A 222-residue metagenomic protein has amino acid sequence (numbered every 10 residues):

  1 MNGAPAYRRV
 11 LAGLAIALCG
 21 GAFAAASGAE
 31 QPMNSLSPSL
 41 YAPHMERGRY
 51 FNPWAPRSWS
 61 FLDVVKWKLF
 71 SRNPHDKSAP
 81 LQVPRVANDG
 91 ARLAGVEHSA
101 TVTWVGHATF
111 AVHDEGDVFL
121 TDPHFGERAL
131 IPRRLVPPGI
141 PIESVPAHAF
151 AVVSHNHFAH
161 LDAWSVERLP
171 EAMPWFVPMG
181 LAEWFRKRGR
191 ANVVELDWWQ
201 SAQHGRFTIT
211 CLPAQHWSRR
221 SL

Functional and structural regions predicted by a protein language model:
M1-P5: N-terminal secretory signal peptides that target proteins for export/translocation
Y7-A129, G139-S144: Metallo-beta-lactamase
Y41, P56, I131-V177, N192: Active-site metal-binding motif and surrounding structural segment of the metallo-beta-lactamase
D76-S99, P178-L222: Metallo-beta-lactamase
W104, F158, W175, L196-Q200: Tryptophan-centric aromatic hotspots in well-structured domains and transmembrane helices
V112, D162, I209: Conserved hydrophobic/aromatic pocket- or pore-lining residues that grip, position, or stack substrates in active sites
D117-F119, F150, P174, F207: Structural motif
P123-F125, N156, A214-H216: Active-site metal-binding loops of divalent metal-dependent hydrolases
